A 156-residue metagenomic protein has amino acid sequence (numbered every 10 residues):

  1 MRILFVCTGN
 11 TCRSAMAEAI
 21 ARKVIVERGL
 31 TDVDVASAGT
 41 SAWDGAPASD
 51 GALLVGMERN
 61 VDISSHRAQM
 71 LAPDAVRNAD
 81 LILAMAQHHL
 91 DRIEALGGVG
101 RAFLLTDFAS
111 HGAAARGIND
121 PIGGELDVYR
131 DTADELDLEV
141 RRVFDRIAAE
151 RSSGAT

Functional and structural regions predicted by a protein language model:
M1-N78, D145-A155: Conserved active-site segments centered on acidic
A75, A86-Q87: Helix N-cap/beta->alpha junction signal
L81, Q87-T156: Phosphate-binding/catalytic loops
